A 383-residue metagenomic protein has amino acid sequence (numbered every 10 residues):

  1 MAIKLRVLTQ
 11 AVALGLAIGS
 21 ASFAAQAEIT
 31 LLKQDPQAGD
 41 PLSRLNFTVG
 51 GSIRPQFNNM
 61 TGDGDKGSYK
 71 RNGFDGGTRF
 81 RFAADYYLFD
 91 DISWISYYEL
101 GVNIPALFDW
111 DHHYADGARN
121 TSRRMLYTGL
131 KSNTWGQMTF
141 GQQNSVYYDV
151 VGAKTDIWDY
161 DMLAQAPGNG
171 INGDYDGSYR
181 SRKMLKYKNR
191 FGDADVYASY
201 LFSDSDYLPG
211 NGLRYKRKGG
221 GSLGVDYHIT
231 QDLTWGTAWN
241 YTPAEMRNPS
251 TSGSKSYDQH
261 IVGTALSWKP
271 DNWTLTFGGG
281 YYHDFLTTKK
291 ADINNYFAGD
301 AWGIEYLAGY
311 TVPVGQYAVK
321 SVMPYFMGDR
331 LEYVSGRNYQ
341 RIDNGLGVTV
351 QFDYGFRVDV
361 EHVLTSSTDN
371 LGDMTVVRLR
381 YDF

Functional and structural regions predicted by a protein language model:
Q26-T48, Y87-W94, T134-W135, D193 (+5 more regions): Short loop/turn motifs that connect adjacent beta-strands in outer-membrane beta-barrel proteins
A38-N59, Y69-S203, R217, D226-I229: Outer membrane beta-barrel
F47-P55, D90, W94-Y98, M138 (+10 more regions): Transmembrane beta-strands of outer-membrane beta-barrel proteins
P55-T61, L100-I104, N144-V146, F191-D193 (+9 more regions): Transmembrane beta-strands of outer-membrane beta-barrel pores
A84-Y86, L130-S132, N189-F191, Y227 (+4 more regions): Residue-level signature of outer-membrane beta-barrel architecture
Q142, Y175-R182, D204, L213-R217 (+3 more regions): Solvent-exposed loop/turn segments connecting transmembrane beta-strands in outer-membrane beta-barrel proteins
F191, K216-K218, S222-R337: Detector for outer-membrane/organellar transmembrane beta-barrel domains, recognizing the amphipathic beta-strand
L371-F383: Outer-membrane beta-barrel "beta-signal"
